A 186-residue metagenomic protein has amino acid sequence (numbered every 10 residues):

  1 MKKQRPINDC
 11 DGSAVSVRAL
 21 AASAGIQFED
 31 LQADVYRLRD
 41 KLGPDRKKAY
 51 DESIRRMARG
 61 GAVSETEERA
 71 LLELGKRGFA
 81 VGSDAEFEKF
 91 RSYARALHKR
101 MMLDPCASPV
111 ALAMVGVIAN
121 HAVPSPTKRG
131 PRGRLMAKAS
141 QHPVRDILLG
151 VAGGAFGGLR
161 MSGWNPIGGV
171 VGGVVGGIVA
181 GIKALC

Functional and structural regions predicted by a protein language model:
M1-Q141: N-terminal propeptides/leader regions of secreted preproproteins that are proteolytically removed before maturation
S140-C186: Membrane-active amphipathic alpha-helices enriched in small hydrophobic residues
